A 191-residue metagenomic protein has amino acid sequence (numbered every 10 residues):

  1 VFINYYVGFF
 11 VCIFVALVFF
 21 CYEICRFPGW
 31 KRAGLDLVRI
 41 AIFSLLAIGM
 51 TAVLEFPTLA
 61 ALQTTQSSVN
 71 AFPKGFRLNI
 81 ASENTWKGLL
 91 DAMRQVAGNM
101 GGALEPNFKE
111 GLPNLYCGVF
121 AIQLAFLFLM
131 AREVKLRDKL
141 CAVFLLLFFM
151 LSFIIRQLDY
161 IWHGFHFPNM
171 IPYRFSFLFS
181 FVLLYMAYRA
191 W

Functional and structural regions predicted by a protein language model:
V1, Y5-G8, E23, F27 (+1 more regions): A conserved hydrophobic secondary-structure block that centers on an alpha-helix together with its immediately flanking
V1-F10, F108-K109, H166-M170: Membrane-interface helix caps and helix-loop-helix hairpins in membrane proteins
V1-V7, I48-M50, I154: Transmembrane helix irregularities
V11-I48, P57-T58: Perimembrane helix-loop-helix junctions
I13-C21, I122-L129, S180-W191: Transmembrane alpha-helical segments
V18-R26, E55, T64, S152 (+2 more regions): Short, well-ordered loop/turn and helix-capping segments at boundaries between secondary-structure elements and domains
D36-L37, F43-R132, L136, C141 (+3 more regions): Periplasmic/ER-lumenal interhelical loops and adjacent helix-loop junctions in multi-pass membrane proteins
Y160-F167, L184-A190: A cytosolic-side transmembrane-helix exit/cap motif
